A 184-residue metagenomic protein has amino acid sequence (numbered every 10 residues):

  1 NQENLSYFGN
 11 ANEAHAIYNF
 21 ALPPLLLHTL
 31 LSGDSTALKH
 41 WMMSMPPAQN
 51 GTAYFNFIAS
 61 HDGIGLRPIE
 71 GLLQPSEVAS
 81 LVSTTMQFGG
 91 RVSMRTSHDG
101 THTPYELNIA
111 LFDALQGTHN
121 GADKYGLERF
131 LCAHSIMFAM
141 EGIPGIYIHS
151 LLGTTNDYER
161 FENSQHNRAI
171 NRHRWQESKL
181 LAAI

Functional and structural regions predicted by a protein language model:
N1-I184: Active-site and adjacent substrate-binding regions of carbohydrate-active enzymes
